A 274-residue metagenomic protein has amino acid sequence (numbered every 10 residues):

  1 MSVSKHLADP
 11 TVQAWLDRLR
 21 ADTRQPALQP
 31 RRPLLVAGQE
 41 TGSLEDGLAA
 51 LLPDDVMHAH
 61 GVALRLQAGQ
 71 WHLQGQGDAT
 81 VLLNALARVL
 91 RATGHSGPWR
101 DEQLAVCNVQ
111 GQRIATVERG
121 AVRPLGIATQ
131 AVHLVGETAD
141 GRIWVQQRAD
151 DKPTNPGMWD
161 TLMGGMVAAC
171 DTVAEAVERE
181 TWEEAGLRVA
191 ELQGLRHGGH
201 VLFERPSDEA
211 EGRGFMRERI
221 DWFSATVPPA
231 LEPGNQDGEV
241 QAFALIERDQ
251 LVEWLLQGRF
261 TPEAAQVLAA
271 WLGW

Functional and structural regions predicted by a protein language model:
M1-M158, M166-E183, L187-L231, R248-R259 (+1 more regions): N-terminal leader/linker segments that precede catalytic domains of diphosphate-processing enzymes
M163: Surface-exposed, charge/polar-rich loops and edge strands
G234-E239: Short glycine-enriched loop/turn motifs at secondary-structure junctions
L245: Short aromatic/basic micro-patch
P262: Active-site capping/gating regions of soluble enzymes
